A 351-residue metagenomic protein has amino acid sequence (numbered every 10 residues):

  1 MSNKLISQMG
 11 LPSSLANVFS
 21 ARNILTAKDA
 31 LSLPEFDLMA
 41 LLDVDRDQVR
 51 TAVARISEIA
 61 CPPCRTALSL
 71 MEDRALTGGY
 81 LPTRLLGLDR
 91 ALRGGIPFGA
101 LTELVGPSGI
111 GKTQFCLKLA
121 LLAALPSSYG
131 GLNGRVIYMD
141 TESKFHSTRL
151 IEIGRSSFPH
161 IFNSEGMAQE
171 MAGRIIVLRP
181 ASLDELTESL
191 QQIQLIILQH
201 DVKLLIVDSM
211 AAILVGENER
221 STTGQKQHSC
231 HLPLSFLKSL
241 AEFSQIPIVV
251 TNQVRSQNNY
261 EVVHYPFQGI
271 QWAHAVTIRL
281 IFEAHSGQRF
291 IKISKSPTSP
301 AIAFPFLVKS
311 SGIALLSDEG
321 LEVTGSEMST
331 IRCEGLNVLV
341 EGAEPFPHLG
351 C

Functional and structural regions predicted by a protein language model:
M1-A67: Compact, charge-rich alpha-helical regulatory domains located at protein termini
N17, S32, F36, A40 (+9 more regions): Solvent-exposed alpha-helical segments within well-ordered globular domains of core cellular machineries
V18, D37, L41-L42, A52-N163 (+2 more regions): The Walker A/P-loop phosphate-binding site
R55, I59-P62, A91-G95, P107 (+10 more regions): Conserved, well-folded catalytic cores of nucleic-acid-processing and energy-transducing macromolecular machines
P82-L85, F98, T113-Q114, K144-S147 (+4 more regions): Amphipathic alpha-helical transducer elements in NTP-driven molecular machines
T102-L104, I137-M139, I176-L178, V249 (+1 more regions): Hydrophobic/aromatic beta-strand patches that form the interior of the parallel beta-sheet core in alpha/beta enzyme
G131-T223: Conserved inter-motif catalytic segment of the P-loop NTP-binding fold
Q227-H348: Phosphate-binding/switch region of NTP-binding enzymes
